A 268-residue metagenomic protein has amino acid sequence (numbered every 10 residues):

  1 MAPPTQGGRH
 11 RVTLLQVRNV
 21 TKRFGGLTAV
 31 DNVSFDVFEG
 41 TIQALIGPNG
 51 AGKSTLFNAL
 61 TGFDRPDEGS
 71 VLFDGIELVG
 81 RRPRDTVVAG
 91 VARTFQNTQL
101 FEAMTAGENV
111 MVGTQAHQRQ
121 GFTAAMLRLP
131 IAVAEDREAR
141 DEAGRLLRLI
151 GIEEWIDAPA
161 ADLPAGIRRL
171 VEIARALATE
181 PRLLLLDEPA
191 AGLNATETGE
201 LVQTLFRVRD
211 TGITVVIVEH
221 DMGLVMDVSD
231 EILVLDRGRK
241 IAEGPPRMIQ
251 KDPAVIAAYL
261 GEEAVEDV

Functional and structural regions predicted by a protein language model:
A2-V268: Glycine-rich phosphate-binding loops of nucleotide-dependent enzymes
